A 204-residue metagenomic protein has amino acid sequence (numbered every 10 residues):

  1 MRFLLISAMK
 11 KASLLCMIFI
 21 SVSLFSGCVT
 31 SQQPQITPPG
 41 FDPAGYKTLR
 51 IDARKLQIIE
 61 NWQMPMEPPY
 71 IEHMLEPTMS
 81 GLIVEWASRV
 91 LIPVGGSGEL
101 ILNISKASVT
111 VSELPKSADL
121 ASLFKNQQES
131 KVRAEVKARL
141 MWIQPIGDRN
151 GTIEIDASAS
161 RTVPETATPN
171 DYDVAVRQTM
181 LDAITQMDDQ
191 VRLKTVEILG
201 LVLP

Functional and structural regions predicted by a protein language model:
M1-C28: Sec-dependent bacterial lipoprotein signal peptides
V22-G45: Bacterial Sec signal peptide processing site at the extreme N-terminus
R50-E113: N-terminal segment of the mature soluble domain
R54-M66, P145-Y172: Short acidic, glycine/tyrosine-flanked loop/strand segments centered on an H-E-D-like triad
G98-T152: Surface-exposed short loop/turn segments
K137-M141, T152, A157-A159, T185-V196: Surface-exposed interaction patches
A167-P204: C-terminal/domain-edge helix-coil "capping" segments
